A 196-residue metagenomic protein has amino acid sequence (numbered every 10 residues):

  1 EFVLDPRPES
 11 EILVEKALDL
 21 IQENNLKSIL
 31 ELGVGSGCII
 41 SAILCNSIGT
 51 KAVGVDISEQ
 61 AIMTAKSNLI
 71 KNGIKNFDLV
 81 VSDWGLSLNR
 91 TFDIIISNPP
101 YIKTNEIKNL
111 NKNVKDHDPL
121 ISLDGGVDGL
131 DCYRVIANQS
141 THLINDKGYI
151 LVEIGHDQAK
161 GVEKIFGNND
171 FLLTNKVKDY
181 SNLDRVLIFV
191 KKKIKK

Functional and structural regions predicted by a protein language model:
E1, V80-S82, V177-D179: Conserved beta-strand termini and adjacent loop/short-helix elements that scaffold enzyme active sites in alpha/beta
F2-E15, D131: Conserved SAM-binding loop and adjacent beta-strand
E11-N109: Conserved SAM/SAH cofactor-binding pocket of Class I
A17, I43, V114, I136-S140: Class I S-adenosylmethionine-dependent transferase superfamily signal
Y101-D131: Mobile active-site "lid"/loop adjacent to the S-adenosyl-L-methionine
V127-F189: Conserved Class I SAM-dependent methyltransferase catalytic core
K192-K196: Flexible, glycine-/basic-rich loop-and-beta segments that form/coincide with the SAM-dependent methyltransferase
